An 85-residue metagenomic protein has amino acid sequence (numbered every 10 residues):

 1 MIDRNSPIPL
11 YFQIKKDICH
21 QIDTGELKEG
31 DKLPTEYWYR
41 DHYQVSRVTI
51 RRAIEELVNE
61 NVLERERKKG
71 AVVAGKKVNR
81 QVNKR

Functional and structural regions predicted by a protein language model:
M1-V45, E64, V78-K84: Extreme N-terminal segment that seeds HTH/winged-HTH DNA-binding domains in transcriptional regulators
D41, V58-N59: Alpha-helical residues within the helix-turn-helix
T49: Residues in the helix-turn-helix
I54-E55: Short, hydrophobic-biased segments on the C-terminal half of alpha helices that form "recognition helices"
R67: Short loop/edge segments at beta-strand edges and connector loops that shape dinucleotide/nucleotide cofactor-binding
G70-V72: Acidic, glycine-anchored pre-beta loop/turn
G75: Short helix-start
